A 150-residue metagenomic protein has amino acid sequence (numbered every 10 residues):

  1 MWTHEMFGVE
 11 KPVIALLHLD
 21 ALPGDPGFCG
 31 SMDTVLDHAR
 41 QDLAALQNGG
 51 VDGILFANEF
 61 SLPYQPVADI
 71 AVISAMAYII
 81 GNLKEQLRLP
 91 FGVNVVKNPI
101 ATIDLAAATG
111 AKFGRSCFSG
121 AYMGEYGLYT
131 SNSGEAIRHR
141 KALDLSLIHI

Functional and structural regions predicted by a protein language model:
M1-C29: N-terminal amphipathic alpha-helix/helix-capping segment at the start of soluble metabolic enzymes
K11-A21, A45-N58: N-terminal glycine-rich anion-binding loops that anchor highly charged ligand groups
L19-A39, G92-N98: Active-site mouth loops of central-metabolism enzymes
G53-A75, A121-Y126: Glycine-rich, proline-tolerant flexible connector loops at the mouths of alpha/beta enzymes
L55, G114-R115: Conserved beta-strand positions in the central sheet of alpha/beta enzyme cores
F91-K97, R115-L128: Catalytic beta/alpha-barrel core
N98-T109: Catalytic cores of alpha/beta
I148-I150: Conserved small/polar residues in nucleotide/adenosyl-binding loops
